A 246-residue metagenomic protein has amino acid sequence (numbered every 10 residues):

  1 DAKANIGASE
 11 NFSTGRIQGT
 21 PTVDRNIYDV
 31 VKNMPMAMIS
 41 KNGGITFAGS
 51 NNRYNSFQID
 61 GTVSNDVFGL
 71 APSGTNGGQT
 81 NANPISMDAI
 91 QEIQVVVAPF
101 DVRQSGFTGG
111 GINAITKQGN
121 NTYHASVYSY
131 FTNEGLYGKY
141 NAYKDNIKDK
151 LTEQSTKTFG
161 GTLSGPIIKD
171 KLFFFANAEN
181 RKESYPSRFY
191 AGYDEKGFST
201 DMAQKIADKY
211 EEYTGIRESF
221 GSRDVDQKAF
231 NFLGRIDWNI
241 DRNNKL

Functional and structural regions predicted by a protein language model:
D1-Q118, K144-I147, K157-T162, R181: Periplasmic N-terminal accessory/gating domains of Gram-negative outer-membrane beta-barrel systems
S56, N113, H124-Y128, F173-F175: Residues embedded in well-ordered beta-strands
T62-V63, A71, A89, S126 (+3 more regions): Short, intrinsically disordered/low-complexity patches at protein termini and at juxtamembrane boundaries
P72, Y137-K144, S187-Y193: Outer-membrane beta-barrel translocator domains and adjoining extracellular loop/strand segments of Gram-negative
D88-E92, L136-D145, D208-R217, Q227: Flexible, solvent-exposed coil segments and beta strand-coil junctions, predominantly the extracellular/periplasmic
N120-T122: Short helix-loop capping/hinge motifs at secondary-structure junctions, enriched in acidic/polar residues
H124, T152-L246: Transmembrane beta-barrel wall of Gram-negative outer-membrane proteins
S129-G135, N180-S184: Transmembrane beta-strands of outer-membrane beta-barrel pores
